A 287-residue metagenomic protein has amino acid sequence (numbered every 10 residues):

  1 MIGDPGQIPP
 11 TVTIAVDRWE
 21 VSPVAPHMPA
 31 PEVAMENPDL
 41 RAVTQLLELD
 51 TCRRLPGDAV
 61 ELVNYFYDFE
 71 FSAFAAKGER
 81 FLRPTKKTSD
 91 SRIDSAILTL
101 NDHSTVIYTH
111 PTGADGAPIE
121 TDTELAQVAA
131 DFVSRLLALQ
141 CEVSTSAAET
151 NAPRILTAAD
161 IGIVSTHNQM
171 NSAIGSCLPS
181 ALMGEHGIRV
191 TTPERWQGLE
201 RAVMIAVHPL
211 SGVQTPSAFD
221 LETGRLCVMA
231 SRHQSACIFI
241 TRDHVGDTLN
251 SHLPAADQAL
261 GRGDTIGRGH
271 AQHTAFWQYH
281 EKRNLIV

Functional and structural regions predicted by a protein language model:
M1-V287: Conserved helicase motor core of SF1/SF2 NTP-dependent helicases
